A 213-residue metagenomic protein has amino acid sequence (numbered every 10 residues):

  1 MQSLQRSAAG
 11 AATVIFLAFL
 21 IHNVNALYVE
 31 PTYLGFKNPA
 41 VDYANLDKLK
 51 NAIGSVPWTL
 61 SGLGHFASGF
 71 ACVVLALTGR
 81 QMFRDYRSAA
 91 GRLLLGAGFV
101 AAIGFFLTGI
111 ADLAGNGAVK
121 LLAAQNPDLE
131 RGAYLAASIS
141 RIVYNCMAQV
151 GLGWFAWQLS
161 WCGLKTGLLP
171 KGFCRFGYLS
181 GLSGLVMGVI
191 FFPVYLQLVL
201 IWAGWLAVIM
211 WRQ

Functional and structural regions predicted by a protein language model:
M1-Q213: Hydrophobic, aromatic-enriched alpha-helical segments typical of multi-pass transmembrane helices
